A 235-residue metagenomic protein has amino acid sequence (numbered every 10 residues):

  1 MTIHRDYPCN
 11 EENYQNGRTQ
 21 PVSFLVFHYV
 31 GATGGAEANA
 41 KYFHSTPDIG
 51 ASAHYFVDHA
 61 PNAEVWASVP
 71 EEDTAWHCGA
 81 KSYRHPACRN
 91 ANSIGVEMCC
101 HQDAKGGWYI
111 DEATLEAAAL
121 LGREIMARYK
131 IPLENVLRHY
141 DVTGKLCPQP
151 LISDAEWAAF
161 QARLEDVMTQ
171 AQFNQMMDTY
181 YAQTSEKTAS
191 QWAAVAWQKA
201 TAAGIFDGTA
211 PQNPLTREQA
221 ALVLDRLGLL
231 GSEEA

Functional and structural regions predicted by a protein language model:
M1-R89: N-terminal catalytic cores of peptidoglycan-degrading enzymes
T2-P8, Y14-L25, A87, A91-I94 (+1 more regions): Basic/polar, cationic surfaces and motifs that engage anionic cell-wall and phosphate/carboxylate ligands
A32, A60, H101, R123 (+3 more regions): Residue-level marker of positions within ordered structural domains that often coincide with functionally constrained
H44, T143, I152, F206-D207 (+1 more regions): Generic, ordered loop/turn and secondary-structure boundary motif
D58-N62, N92, E97-H101, K199-A202 (+1 more regions): Glycine-rich, acidic and aromatic/proline-enriched surface loops and short helix-turn segments that act as binding
E64, N92, T114-A117, L121 (+3 more regions): Amphipathic alpha-helical interface surfaces
P70, R123-I131, A162-E165, T201-I205 (+1 more regions): Sec-exported extracytoplasmic/periplasmic mature domains
V167-A235: Short, solvent-exposed alpha-helical surface patches in non-cytosolic proteins
